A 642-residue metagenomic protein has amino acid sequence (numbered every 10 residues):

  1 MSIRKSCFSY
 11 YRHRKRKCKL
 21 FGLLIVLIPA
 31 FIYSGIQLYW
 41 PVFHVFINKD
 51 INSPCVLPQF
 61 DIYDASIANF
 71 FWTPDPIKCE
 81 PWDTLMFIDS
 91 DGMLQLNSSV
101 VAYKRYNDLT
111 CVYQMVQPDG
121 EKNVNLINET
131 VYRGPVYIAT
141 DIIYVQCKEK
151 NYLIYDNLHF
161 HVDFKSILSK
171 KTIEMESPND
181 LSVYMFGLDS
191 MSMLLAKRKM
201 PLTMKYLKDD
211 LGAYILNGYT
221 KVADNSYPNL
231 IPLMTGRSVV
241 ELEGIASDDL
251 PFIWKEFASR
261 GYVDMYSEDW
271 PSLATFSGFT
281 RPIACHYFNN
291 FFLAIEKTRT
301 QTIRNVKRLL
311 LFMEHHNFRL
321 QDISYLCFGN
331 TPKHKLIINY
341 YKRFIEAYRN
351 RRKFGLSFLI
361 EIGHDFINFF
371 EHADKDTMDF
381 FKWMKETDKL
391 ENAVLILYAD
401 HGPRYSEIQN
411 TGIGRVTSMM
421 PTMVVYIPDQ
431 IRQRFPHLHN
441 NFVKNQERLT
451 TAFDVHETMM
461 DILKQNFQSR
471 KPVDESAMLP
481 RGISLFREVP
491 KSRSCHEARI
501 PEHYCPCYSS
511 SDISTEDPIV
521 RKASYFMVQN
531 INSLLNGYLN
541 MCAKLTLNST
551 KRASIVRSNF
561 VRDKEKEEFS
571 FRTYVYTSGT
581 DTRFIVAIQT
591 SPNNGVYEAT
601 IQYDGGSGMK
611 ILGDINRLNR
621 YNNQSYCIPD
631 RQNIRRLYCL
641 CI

Functional and structural regions predicted by a protein language model:
S2-V45: N-terminal signal-anchor transmembrane helix specifying type II single-pass membrane topology of secretory-pathway
Y39-E174: Beta-strand-enriched, solvent-exposed domains that form extended recognition/catalytic surfaces
T140, I167-N368, D461, I483: Active-site-proximal alpha/beta segments of enzymes that process anionic O-linked groups
A223-R237, I360, T411-N466: Substrate-binding rim/cap in mid-to-C-terminal beta-strand-loop elements of soluble/periplasmic
V240-I245, S324-N330, E361-F370, K382-K385 (+6 more regions): Active-site rim elements
F279-Y287, E386-N392, I396-F442, Q468-A498: Histidine-centered active-site microenvironments of extracellular/periplasmic hydrolases and transferases
L326, F467-I642: Phosphate/adenylate-binding glycine loop and adjacent helical scaffold
